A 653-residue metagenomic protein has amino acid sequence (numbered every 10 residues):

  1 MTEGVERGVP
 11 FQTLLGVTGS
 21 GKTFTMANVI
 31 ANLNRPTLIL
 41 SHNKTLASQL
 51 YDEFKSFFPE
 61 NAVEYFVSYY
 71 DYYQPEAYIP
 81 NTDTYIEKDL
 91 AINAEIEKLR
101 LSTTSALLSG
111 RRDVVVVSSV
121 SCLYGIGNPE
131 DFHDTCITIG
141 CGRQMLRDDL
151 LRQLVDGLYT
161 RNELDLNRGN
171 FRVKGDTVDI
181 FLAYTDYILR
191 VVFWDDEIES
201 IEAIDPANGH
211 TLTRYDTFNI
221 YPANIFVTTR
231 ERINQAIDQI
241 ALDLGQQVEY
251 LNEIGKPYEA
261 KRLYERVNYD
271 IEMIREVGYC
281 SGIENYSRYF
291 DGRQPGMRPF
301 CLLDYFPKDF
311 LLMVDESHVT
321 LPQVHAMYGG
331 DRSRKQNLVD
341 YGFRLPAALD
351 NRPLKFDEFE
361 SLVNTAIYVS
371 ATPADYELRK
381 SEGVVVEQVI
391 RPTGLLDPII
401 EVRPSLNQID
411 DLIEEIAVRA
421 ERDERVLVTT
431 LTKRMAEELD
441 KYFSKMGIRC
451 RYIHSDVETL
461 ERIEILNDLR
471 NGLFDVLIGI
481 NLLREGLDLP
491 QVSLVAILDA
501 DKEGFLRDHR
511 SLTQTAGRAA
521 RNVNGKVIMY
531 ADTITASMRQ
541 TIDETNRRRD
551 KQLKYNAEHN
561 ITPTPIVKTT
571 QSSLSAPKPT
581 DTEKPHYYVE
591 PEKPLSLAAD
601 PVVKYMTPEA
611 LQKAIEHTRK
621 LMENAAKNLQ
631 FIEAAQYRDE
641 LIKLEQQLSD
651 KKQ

Functional and structural regions predicted by a protein language model:
M1-V5: Pre-Walker A adenine-sensing motif
E6-T13, R35-P36, R112-V114, E424-R425: Pre-Walker A (Motif I) flank of P-loop NTPase domains
R7-V29: Walker A/P-loop
F11, F66-D411, E415-E421, S444 (+2 more regions): N-terminal cationic and glycine-rich segments that engage phosphates or anionic surfaces
T13, P59-S68, G282, R425-L427 (+1 more regions): Conserved RecA-like helicase motor-core motifs
P36-A47, Y65, R419-K441: Conserved strand-helix element at the start of the C-terminal RecA-like helicase core
S48-S56, E76-Y78, E438-Y442: Short amphipathic alpha-helical segment within the helicase RecA-like ATPase core that mediates nucleic-acid
F66-A77, T84, K88-L99, S121 (+3 more regions): Conserved helicase motor
